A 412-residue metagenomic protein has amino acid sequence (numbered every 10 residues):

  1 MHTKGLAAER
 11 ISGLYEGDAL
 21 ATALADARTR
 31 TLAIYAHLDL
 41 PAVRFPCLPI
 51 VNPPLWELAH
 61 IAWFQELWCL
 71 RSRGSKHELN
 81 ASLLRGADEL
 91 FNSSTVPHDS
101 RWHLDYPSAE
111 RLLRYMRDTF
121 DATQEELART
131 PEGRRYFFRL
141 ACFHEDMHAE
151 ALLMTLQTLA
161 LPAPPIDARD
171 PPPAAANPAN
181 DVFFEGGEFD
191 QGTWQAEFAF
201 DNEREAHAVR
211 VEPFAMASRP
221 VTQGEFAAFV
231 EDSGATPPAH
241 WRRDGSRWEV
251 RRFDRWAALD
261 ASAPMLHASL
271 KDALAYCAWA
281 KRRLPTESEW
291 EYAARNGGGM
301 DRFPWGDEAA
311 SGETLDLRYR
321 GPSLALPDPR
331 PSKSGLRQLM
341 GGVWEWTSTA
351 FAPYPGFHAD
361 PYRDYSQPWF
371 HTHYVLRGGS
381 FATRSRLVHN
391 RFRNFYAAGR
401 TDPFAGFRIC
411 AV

Functional and structural regions predicted by a protein language model:
H2-N52, W56-S82, A87-A122, R135 (+9 more regions): Disulfide-stabilized, aromatic/cysteine-rich ligand-recognition loop
A141, E145-M147, A151, T155-P172 (+4 more regions): Functional-site microenvironments in short loops/helix caps that host divalent-cation chemistry
F229-S233: Core segments of cupin and vicinal oxygen chelate
